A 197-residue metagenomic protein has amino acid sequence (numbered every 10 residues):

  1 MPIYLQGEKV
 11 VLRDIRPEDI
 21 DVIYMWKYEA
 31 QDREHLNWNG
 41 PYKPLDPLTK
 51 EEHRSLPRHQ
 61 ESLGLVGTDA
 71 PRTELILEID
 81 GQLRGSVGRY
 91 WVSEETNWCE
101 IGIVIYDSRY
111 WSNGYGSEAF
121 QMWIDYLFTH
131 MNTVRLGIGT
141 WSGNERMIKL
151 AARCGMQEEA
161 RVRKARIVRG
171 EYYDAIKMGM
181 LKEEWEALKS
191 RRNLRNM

Functional and structural regions predicted by a protein language model:
M1-V22, W26-A30, R72-M197: Acyl-donor (CoA/ACP) binding surface of acyl/acetyltransferases
D32-E61: Conserved GNAT-fold acetyl-CoA-binding loop/helix
L56, G64, R191-N193: Short, flexible coil/linker elements and helix-boundary hinge sites characteristic of intrinsically disordered
S62-L63, Y126: A generic secondary-structure signal
G64-D69, M156: Short loop/turn motifs at secondary-structure junctions and domain boundaries
